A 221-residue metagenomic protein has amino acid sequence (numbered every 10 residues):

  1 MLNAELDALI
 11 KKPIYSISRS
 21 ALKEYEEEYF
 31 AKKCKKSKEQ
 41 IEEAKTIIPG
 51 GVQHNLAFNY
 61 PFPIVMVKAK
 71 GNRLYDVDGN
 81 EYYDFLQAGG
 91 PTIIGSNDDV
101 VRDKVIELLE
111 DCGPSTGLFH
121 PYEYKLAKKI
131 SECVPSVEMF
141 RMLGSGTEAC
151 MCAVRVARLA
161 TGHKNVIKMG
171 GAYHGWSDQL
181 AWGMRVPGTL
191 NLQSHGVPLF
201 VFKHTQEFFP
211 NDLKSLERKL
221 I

Functional and structural regions predicted by a protein language model:
M1-A31: Non-catalytic, mobile gating and regulatory segments of ester bond hydrolases
L2-K11, E81-H163: Glycine-rich loop-to-alpha-helix module at the N-terminal edge of alpha/beta enzyme cores
R19-K68: Active-site-adjacent loop/helix segments that line or gate small-molecule/cofactor pockets in enzymes
F30, C34, T116, Q206-F209: Hydrophobic alpha-helical scaffolding
C34-K38, K68, G95, D99 (+5 more regions): Electropositive phosphate-/nucleotide-binding environments in soluble metabolic enzymes
K35-A44, R73-N80, S131-E132: Short, hydrophobic/aliphatic alpha-helical segments
P63-D84: Active-site and channel-lining beta-strand-loop segments that bind or position nucleotide-derived/phosphorylated
V100, K128-I221: PLP-dependent aspartate aminotransferase-fold enzymes
